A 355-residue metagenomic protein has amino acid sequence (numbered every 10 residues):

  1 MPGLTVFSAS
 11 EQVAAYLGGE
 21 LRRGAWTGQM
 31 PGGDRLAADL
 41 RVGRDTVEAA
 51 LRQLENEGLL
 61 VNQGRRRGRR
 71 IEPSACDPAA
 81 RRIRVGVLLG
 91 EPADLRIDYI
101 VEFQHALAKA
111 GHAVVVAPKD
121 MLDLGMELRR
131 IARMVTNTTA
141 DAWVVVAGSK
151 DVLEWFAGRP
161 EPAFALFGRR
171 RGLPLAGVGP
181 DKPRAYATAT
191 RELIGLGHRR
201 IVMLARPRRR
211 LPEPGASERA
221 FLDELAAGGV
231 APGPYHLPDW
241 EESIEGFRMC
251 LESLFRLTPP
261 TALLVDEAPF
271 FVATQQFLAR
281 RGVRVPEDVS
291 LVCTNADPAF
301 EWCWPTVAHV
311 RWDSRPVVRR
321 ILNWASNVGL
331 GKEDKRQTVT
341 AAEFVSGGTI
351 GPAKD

Functional and structural regions predicted by a protein language model:
M1-R52, Q337: Extreme N-terminal segment that seeds HTH/winged-HTH DNA-binding domains in transcriptional regulators
F7, E11-G19, R23, G33 (+3 more regions): Amphipathic helical "hinge" segments at domain boundaries
V13, P174-L204, I244-E252, F271 (+1 more regions): Hydrophobic alpha-helical segments within soluble ligand-binding/sensing domains
G86-V87, T136-A147, R200-A205, L237 (+2 more regions): Periplasmic-binding protein-like
A108-M121, M203, E218, L222-I244: Short beta-strand elements in bilobed, periplasmic/extracellular small-molecule ligand-binding domains
A147-A185, P269, N295-V307: Flexible loop/hinge segments that line or gate small-molecule binding clefts
A189-V230, R336-G351: An alpha-beta-alpha
L251-D355: Flexible loop/turn connectors
